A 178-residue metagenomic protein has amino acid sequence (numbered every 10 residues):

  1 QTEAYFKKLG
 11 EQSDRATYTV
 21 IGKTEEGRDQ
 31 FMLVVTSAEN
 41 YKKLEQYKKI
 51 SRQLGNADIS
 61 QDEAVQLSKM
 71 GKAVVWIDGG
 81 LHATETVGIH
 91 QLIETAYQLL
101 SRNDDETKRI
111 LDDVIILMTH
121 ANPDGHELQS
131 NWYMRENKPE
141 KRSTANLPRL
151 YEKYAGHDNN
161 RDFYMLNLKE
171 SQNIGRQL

Functional and structural regions predicted by a protein language model:
T2-E39: A non-catalytic alpha/beta surface segment that caps or lines the substrate-entry region of metallo-dependent hydrolase
D29-F31, N40-S51: N-terminal low-complexity, intrinsically disordered segments
T36, Y47-L81, T86-L178: Active-site/substrate-binding loop(s) of hydrolase catalytic cores
